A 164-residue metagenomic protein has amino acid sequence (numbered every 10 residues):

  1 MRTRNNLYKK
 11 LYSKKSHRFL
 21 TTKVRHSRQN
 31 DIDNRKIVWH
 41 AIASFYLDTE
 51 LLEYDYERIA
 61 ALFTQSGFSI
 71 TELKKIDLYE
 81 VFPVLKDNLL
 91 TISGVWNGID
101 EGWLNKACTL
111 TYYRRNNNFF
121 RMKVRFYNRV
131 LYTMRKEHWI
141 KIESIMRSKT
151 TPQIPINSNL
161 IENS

Functional and structural regions predicted by a protein language model:
R2-R4, R18: Basic polycationic patches enriched in arginine
T3, D55, I99-D100: Poly-acidic low-complexity segments
L11-D33, A60-S164: Small-residue-enriched hydrophobic alpha-helices in membranes
R28-L62: Short terminal alpha-helical segments
